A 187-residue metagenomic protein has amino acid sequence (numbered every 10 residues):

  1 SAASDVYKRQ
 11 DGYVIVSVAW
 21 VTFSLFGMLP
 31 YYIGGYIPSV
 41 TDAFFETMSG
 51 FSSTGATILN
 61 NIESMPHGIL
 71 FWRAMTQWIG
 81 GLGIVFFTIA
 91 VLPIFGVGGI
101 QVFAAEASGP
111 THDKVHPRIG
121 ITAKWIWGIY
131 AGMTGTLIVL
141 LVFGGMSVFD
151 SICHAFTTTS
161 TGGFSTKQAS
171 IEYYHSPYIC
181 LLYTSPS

Functional and structural regions predicted by a protein language model:
S1, S24-M28, T88-V91, M133-V142 (+1 more regions): Hydrophobic core segments of alpha-helical transmembrane domains in multi-pass membrane transport and ion-translocation
A2-Q10, Y183-S187: Conserved small/polar residues in nucleotide/adenosyl-binding loops
K8, G12, P66-R73, P110-T122 (+2 more regions): Membrane-helix interfacial "entry" motifs
K8-V21, G120-G132: Alpha-helical transmembrane segments and their helix-start/interface "positive-inside/aromatic belt" motifs in integral
F26-G80, F143-S185: P-loop potassium selectivity filter motif centered on the GYG triad
T76-G98, S185: Transmembrane alpha-helical segments in integral membrane proteins
G98-I119, A155-S165: Juxtamembrane inter-helical linkers in multi-pass membrane proteins
P117-D150, F156: Long, contiguous internal "core" modules enriched in hydrophobic/ aromatic residues
